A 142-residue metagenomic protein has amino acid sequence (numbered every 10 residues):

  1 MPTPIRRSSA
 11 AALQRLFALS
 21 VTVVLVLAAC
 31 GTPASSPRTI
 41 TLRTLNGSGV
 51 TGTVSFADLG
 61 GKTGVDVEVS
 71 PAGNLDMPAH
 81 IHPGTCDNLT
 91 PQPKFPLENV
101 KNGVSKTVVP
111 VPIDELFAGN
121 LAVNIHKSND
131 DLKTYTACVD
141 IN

Functional and structural regions predicted by a protein language model:
M1-A28: Sec-dependent bacterial lipoprotein signal peptides
P2, C30-N142: N-terminal leader/targeting pre-sequences
